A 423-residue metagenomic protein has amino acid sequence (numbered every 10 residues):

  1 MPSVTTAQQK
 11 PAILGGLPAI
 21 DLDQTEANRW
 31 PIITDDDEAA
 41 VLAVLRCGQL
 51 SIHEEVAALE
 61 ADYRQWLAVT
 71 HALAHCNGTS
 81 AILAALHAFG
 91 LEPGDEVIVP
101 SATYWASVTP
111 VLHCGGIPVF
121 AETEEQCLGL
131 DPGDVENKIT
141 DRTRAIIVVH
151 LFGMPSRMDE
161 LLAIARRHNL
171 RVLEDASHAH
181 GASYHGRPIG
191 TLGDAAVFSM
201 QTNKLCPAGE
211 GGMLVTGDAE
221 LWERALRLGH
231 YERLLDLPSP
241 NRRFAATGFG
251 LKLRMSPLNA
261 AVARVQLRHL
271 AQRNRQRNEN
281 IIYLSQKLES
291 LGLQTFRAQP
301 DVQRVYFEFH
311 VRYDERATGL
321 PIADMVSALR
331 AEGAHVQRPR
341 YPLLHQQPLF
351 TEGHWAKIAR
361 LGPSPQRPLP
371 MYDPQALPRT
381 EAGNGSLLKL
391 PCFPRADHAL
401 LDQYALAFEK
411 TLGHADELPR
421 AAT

Functional and structural regions predicted by a protein language model:
M1-A88, E92, R166, N384-G385 (+1 more regions): Conserved PLP-binding active-site segment in aminotransferase class I/II-type PLP enzymes
V56-A61, V69-A72, G133, A145-V149 (+3 more regions): PLP-dependent aminotransferase class I/II
L73, I98, V119, V172-L173 (+3 more regions): Structural detector of well-ordered beta-strand residues that form the stable sheet scaffold of enzyme domains
A81, T103, T109, L288-L291: Conserved SAM-binding loop
H87, L91-A176, S183: PLP-dependent aminotransferase-like
E174-A208, L237, R242-T247: Conserved active-site segment immediately N-terminal to the catalytic lysine that forms the internal aldimine
F198-S199, G212-D218: Short beta-strand-to-turn element immediately C-terminal to the catalytic PLP-Schiff-base lysine in fold type I
